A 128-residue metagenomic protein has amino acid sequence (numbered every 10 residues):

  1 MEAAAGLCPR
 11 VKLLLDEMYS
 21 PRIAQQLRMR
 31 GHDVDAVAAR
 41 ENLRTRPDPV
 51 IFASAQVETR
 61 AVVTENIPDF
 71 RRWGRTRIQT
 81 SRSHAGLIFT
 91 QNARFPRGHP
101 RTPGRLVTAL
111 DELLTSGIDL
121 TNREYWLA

Functional and structural regions predicted by a protein language model:
E2-E17, P21, R28-M29, L43 (+2 more regions): Acidic, PIN/NYN-like endoribonuclease modules and their adjacent C-terminal/linker elements
A5-P9, D33-D35, E58: Short, surface-exposed connector motifs at secondary-structure boundaries
D16-M18, V37, E65: Acidic/polar N-terminal loop/beta-strand segments that form early-domain functional surfaces
Q25, F52-A53: Alpha-helical segments flanking ligand/cofactor-binding loops in enzyme cores
D33-R46: Conserved BB-loop
D48, S54-R75: Acidic, metal-binding active-site segment of PIN/NYN-like and related structure-specific nucleases
